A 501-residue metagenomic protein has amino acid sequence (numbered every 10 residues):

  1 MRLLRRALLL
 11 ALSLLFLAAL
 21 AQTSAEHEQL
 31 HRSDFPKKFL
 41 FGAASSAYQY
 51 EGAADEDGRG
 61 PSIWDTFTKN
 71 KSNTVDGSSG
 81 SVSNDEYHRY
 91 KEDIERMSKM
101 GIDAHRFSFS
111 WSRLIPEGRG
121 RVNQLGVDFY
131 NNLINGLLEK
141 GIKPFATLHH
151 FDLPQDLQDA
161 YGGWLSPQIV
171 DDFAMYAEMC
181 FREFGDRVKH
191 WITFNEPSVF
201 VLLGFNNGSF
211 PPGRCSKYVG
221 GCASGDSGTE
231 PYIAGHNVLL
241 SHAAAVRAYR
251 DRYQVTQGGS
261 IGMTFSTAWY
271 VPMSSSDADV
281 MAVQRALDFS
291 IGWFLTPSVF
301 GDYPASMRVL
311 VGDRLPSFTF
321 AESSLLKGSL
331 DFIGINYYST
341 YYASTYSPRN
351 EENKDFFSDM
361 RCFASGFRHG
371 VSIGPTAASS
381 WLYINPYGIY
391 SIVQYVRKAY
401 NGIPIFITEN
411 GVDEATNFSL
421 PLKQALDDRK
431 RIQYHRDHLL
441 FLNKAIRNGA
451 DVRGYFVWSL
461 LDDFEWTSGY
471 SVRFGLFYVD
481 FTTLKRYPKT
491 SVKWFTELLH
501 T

Functional and structural regions predicted by a protein language model:
M1-S13: Classical eukaryotic N-terminal signal peptides for Sec-dependent ER targeting/secretion, especially the positively
L3, A18-T74, E117-R119, V127-T501: Active-site region of glycoside hydrolase catalytic domains
K38-L40, A47, Y87, I94 (+1 more regions): A common structural microfeature
G60-E95: Aromatic- and Gly/Pro-rich amphipathic surface segment
S79-E86, R119-N123, I169: Short secondary-structure transition/capping motifs
R89-S110, K143, G328, F332 (+1 more regions): Catalytic domains of carbohydrate-active enzymes, especially glycoside hydrolases
F109-V122: Glycine-rich, proline-tolerant flexible connector loops at the mouths of alpha/beta enzymes
